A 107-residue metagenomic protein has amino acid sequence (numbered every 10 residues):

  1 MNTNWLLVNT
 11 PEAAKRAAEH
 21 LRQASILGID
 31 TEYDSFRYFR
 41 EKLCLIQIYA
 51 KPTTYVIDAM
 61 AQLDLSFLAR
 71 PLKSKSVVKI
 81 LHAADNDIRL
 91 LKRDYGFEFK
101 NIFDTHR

Functional and structural regions predicted by a protein language model:
M1-L27, T31: N-terminal accessory regions of nucleic-acid-interacting proteins
M1-W5, Y49-I57: Short, basic, glycine/proline-bearing loop/turn elements
R16, S66-S76: Catalytic-core regions built around general acid/base machinery
D30, I46, I80, D104: A residue-level signal for conserved active-site and pocket-lining positions in enzyme catalytic cores
Y33, A61, R107: Short, glycine/acidic-enriched loop or turn micro-motifs at the edges of active sites
R37-T53: A short alpha/beta connector and helix-capping loop motif
I48-K51, N86-R107: Metal-dependent phosphoesterase core characteristic of DEDDh/y 3'-5' exonuclease domains
T54, S74-K79: Short active-site oxyanion
